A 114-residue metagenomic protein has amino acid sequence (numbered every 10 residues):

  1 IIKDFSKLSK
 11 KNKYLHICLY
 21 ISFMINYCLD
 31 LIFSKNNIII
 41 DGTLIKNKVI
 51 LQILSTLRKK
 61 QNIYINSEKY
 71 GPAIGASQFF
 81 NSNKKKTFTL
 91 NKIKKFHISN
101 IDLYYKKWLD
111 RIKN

Functional and structural regions predicted by a protein language model:
I1-N114: Glycine/Thr-rich phosphate-binding loops that ligate phosphate moieties of nucleotide and other phosphorylated ligands
